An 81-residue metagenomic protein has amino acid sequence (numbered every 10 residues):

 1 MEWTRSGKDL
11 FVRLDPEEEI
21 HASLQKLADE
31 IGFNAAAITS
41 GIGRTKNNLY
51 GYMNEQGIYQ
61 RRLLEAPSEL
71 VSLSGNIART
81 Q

Functional and structural regions predicted by a protein language model:
M1-Q81: N-terminal intrinsically disordered, cationic/polar leader segments that include organellar targeting peptides
